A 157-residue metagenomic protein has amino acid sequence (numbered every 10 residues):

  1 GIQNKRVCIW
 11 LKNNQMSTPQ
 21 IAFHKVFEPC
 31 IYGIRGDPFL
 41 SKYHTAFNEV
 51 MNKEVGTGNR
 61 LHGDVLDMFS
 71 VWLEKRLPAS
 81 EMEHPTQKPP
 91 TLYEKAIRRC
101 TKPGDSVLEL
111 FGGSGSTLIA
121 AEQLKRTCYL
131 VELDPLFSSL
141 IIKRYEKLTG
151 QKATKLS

Functional and structural regions predicted by a protein language model:
G1-V131, P135-S138: Core catalytic lobe of class I
L136-K147, Q151: Short alpha-helix adjacent to the SAM-binding motif of class I
K152-S157: SAM-dependent methyltransferase catalytic region
